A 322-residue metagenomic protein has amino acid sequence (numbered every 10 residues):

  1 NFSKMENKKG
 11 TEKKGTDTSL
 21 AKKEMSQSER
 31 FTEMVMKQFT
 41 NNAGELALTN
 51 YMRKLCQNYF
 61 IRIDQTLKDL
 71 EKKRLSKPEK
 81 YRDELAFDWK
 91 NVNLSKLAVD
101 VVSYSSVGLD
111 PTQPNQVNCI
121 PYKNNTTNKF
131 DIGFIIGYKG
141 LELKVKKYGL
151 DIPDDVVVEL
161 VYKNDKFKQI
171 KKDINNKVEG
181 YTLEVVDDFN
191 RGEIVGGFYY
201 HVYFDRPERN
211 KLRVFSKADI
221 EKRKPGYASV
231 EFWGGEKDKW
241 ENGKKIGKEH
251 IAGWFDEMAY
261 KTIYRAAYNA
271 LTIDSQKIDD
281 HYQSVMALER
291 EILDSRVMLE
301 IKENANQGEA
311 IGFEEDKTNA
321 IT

Functional and structural regions predicted by a protein language model:
N1-K54, Y282-T322: Glycine- and charge-rich intrinsically disordered segments
S19-Q276: Binding-interface segments
I273-V285: An amphipathic, hydrophobic-aromatic interaction surface with interspersed Lys/Arg that forms lipid/phosphate-bearing
